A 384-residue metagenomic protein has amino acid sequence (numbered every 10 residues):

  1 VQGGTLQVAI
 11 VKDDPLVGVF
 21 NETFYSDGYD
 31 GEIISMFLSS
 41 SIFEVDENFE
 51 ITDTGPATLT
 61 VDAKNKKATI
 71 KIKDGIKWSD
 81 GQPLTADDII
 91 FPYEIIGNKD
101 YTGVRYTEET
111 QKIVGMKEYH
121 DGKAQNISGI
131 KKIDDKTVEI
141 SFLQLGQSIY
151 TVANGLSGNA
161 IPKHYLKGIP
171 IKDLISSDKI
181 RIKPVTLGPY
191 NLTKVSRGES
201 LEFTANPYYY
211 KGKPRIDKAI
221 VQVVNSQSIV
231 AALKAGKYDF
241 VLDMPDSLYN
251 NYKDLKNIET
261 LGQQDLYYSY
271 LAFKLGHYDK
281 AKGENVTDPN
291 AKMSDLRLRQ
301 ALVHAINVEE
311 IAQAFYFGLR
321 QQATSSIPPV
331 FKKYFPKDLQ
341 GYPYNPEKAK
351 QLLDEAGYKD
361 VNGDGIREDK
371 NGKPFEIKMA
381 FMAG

Functional and structural regions predicted by a protein language model:
G4-D13, K67-I70, I89-P92, V138-E139 (+5 more regions): Short, well-ordered beta-strand elements
Q7-A63, V185: N-terminal lobe/hinge region of extracytoplasmic solute-binding protein
A57-R105, E139, A232, A291-S294: Aromatic- and charge-enriched surface segment that lines or borders ligand/interaction sites
I72-D80, N126-S128, I180, A219 (+5 more regions): Second-shell loop/turn segments in exported
Y106-G168: Surface-exposed binding/hinge segments that line and control ligand-binding clefts or catalytic entry sites
N154-P214, K218, S228, A235 (+1 more regions): Gly/Pro-rich hinge or "lid" segments in bacterial periplasmic/extracellular proteins
T193-P207, I220-N285, E309, Q313: Extracellular/periplasmic solute-recognition and catalytic clefts
K292-G384: Append "and occasionally in soluble cytosolic enzymes with long acidic Gly/Pro-rich linkers
